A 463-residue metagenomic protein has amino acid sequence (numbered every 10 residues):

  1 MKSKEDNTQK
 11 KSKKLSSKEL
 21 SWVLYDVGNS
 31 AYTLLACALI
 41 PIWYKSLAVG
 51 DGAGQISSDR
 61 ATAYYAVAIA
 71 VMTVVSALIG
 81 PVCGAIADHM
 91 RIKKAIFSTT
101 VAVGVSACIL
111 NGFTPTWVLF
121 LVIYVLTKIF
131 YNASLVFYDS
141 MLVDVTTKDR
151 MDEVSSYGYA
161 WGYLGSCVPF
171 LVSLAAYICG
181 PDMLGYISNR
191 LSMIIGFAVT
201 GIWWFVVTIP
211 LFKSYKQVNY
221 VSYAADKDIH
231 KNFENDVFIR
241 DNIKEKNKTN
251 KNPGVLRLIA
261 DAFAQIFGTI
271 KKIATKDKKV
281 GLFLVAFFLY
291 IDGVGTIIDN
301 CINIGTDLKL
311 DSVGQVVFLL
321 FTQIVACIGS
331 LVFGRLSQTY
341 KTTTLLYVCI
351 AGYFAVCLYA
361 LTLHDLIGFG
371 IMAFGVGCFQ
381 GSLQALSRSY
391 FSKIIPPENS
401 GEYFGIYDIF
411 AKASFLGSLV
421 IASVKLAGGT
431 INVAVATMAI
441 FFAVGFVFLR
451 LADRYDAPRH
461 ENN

Functional and structural regions predicted by a protein language model:
D6-L20, Q217-L284: Juxtamembrane intracellular "pre-TM" segments in multi-pass secondary transporters
K10-T73, K279-F318: Helix-loop boundary and gating motifs at the non-cytosolic
I56-D59, Y177-I202, S423-F442: A membrane-interface helix-boundary motif in multi-pass transporters
L78-R91, I328-K341, L426: Helix-to-loop junctions at the C-terminal end of transmembrane segments in multipass secondary transporters
A95-I109, T344-Y359: Structural signature of the two symmetry-related core transmembrane helices
G112-Y124, L361-M372: Helix-loop junctions at membrane interfaces in 12-TM secondary transporters
A133-T147, S382-I395: Intracellular juxtamembrane helix-capping segments at the cytosolic ends of symmetry-related transmembrane helices
W203-S214, A436-N463: Multi-pass alpha-helical transporter architecture, strongest for 12-TM Major Facilitator/SLC carriers used
